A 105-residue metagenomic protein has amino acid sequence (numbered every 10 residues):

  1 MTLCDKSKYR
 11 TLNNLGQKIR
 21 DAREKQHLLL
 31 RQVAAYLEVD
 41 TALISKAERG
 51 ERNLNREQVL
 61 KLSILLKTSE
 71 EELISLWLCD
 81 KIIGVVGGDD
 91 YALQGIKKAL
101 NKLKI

Functional and structural regions predicted by a protein language model:
T2-K25: A short, Lys/Arg-rich alpha-helix, primarily the initiator
Q17-V33, K61, G95: Short basic helix-loop element that most often maps to the first helix and adjoining turn of HTH DNA-binding modules
E24, E38, R49-E51, L60 (+1 more regions): Residue-level detection of the helix-turn-helix DNA-binding "recognition helix"
H27-K46: Short alpha-helical DNA-recognition segment
E38, N55-E72: DNA major-groove recognition helix of helix-turn-helix/homeodomain DNA-binding modules
E72-I105: Short, charged recognition helix plus adjacent turn of helix-turn-helix-like nucleic-acid-binding domains
